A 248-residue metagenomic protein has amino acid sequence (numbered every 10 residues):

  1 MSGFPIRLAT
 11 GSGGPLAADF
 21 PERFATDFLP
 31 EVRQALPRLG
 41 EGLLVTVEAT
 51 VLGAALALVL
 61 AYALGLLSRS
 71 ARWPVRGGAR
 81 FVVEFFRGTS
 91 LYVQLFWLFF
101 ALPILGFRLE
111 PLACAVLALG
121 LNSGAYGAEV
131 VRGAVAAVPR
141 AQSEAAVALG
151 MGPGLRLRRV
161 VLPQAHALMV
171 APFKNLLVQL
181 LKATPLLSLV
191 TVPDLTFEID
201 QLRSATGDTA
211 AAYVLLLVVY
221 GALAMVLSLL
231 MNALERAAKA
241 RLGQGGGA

Functional and structural regions predicted by a protein language model:
S2-A248: Transmembrane alpha-helices and adjacent helix-loop boundaries
